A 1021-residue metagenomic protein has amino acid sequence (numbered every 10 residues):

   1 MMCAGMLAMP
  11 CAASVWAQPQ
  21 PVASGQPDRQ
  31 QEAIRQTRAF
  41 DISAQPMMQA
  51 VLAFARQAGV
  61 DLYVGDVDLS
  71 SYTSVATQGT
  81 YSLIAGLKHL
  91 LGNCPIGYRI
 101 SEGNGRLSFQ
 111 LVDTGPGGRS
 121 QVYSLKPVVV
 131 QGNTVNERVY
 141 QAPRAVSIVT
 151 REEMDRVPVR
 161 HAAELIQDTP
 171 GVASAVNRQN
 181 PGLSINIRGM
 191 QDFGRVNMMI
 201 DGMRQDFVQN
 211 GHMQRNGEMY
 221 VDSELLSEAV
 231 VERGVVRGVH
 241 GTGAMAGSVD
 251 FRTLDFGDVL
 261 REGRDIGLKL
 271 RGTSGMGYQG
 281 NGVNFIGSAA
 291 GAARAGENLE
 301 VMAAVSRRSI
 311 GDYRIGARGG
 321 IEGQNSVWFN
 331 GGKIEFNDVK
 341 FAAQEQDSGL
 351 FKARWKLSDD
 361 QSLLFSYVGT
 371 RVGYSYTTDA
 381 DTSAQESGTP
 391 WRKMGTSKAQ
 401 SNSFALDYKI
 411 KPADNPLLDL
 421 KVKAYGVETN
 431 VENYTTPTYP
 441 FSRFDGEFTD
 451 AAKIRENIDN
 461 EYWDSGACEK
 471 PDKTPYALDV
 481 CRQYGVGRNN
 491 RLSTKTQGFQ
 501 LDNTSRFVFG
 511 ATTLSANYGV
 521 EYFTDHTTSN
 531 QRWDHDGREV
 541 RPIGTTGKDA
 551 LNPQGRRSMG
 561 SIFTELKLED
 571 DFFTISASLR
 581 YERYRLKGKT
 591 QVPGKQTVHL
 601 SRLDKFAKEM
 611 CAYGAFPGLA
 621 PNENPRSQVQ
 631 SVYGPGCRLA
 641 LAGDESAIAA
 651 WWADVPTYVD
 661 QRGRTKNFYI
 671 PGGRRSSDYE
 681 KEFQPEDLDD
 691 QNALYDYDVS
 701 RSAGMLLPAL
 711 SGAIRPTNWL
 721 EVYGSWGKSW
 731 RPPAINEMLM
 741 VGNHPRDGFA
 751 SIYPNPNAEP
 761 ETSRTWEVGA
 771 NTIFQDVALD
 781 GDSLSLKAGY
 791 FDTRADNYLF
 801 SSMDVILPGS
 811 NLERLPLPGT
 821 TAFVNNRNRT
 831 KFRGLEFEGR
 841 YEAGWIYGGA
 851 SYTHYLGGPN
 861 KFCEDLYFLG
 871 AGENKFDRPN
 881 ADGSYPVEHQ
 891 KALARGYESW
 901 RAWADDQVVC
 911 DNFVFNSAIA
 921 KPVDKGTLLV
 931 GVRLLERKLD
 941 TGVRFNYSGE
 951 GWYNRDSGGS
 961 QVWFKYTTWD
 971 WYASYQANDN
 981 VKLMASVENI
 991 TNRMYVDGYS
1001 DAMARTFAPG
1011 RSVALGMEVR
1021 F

Functional and structural regions predicted by a protein language model:
Q110, A163, Q167-R204, R233: Extracytoplasmic beta-strand/coil segments of soluble accessory domains associated with Gram-negative outer-membrane
Q205-V235: Short acidic/polar hinge/loop motifs at secondary-structure boundaries that mediate gating or recognition
G272, D419-T435, R715, E721-G727 (+4 more regions): Membrane-embedded beta-barrel scaffold of Gram-negative outer-membrane proteins
Q279-I310, R314-I315, G319-T377, Q400-F404 (+2 more regions): Transmembrane beta-barrel wall of Gram-negative outer-membrane proteins
K340-A342, Q346, D360-N415, T429-Y439 (+4 more regions): Flexible loop and strand-edge segments within Gram-negative outer membrane beta-barrel domains
S358, T513-D525, A550-T793, L929-G931: Structural signature of Gram-negative outer-membrane beta-barrels, strongest in the C-terminal barrel of TonB-dependent
E569-I575, Y584, A778-L799, M803-R955 (+1 more regions): Gram-negative outer-membrane beta-barrel transporters
W730, R794-N797, S801-M803, G844-I846 (+4 more regions): C-terminal beta-signal and adjacent terminal beta-strands/loops of Gram-negative outer-membrane beta-barrel proteins
